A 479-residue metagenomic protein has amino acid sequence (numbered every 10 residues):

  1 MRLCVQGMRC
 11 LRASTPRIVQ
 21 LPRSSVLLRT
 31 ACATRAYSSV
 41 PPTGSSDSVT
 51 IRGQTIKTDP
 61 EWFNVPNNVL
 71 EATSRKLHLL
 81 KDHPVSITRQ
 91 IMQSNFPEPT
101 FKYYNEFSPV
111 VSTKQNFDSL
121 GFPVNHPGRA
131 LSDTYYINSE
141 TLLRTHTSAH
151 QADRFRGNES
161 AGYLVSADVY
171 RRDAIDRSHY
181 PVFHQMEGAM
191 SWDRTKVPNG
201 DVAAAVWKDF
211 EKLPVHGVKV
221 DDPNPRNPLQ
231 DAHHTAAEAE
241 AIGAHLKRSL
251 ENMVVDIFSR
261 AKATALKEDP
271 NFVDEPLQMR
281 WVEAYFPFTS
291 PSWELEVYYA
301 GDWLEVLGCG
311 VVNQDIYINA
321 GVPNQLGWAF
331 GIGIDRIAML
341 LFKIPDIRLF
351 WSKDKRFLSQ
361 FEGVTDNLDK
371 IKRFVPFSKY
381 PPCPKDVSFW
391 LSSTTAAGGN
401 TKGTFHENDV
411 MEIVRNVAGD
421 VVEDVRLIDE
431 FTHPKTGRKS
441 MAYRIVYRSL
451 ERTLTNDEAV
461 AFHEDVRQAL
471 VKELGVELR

Functional and structural regions predicted by a protein language model:
M1-L27: Fungal secretory targeting signals
R2-C10, S38-Q185, A189-S191, K196 (+6 more regions): Class II aminoacyl-tRNA synthetase-like tRNA-binding/catalytic domains
V65-L77, V220-A237, C383-K385: A short, surface-exposed helix-loop junction/capping segment
F96-K102, D256-T264, P270-L277, V414-V425 (+1 more regions): Short secondary-structure junctions
Y103-R129, A261-Y299, L427-T436: Beta-rich nucleic-acid/ligand-interaction surfaces
R129-A130, T134-I137, T147-Y170, D176-P181 (+6 more regions): Prokaryote-biased recognition of long, low-complexity C-terminal linker/tail segments that are poorly structured
S191-D221, A261-L266: Internal, charge-rich low-complexity segments
V282-R479: A carboxyl-terminal module marker
